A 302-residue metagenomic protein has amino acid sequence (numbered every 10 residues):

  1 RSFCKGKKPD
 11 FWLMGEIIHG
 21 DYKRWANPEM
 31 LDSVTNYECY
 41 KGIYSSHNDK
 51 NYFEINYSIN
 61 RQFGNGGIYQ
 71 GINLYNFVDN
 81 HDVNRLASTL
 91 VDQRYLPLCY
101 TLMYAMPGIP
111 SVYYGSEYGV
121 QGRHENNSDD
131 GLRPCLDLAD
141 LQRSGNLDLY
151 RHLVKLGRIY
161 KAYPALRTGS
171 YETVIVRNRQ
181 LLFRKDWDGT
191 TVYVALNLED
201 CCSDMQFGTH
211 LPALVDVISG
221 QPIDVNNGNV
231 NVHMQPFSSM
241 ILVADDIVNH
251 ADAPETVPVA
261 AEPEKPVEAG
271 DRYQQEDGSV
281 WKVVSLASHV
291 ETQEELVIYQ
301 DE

Functional and structural regions predicted by a protein language model:
R1-Q70, L102, Q121-K155, I159 (+4 more regions): Active-site-proximal helices and loops of the catalytic beta/alpha 8
D10-M14, N73-N76, P110-S111: Structural preference for beta-strand elements that scaffold enzyme active sites
I68-V91: Active-site clefts of carbohydrate-active enzymes
V112, S116-A261: Carbohydrate-interacting/catalytic domains
D188-G189, E276-G278: Glycine-centered tight beta-turn/hairpin loop motif at sheet-sheet or coil-to-beta transitions
E264-Q275: Short coil-to-beta transition motif at edge beta-strands of beta-rich domains
V280-S288: Short beta-strand-centered aromatic/proline hotspots
V290-E302: Short solvent-exposed strand/turn elements
